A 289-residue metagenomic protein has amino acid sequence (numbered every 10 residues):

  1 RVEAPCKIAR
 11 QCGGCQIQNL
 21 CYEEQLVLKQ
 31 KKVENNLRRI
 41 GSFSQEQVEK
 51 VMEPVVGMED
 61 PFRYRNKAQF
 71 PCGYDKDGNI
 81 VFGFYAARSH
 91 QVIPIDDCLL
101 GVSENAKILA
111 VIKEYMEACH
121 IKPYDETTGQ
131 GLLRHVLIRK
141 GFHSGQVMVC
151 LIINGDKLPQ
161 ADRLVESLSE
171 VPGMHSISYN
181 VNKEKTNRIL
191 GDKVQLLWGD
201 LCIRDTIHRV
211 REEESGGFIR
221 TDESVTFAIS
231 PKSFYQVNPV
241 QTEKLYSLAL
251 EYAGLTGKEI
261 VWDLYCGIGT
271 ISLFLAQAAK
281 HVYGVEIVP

Functional and structural regions predicted by a protein language model:
R1-P289: Accessory RNA-recognition modules of RNA-modification enzymes
